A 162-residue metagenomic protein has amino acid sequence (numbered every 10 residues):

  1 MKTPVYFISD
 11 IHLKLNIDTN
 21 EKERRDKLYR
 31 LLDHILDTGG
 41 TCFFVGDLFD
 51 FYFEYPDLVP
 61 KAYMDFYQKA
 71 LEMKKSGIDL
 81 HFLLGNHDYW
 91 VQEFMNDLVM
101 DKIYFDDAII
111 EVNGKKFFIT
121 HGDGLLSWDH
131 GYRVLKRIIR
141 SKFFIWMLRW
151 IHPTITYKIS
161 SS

Functional and structural regions predicted by a protein language model:
K2-P4, I8, L13-V112: Core catalytic region of metal-dependent phosphoesterases/phosphodiesterases, especially metallo-beta-lactamase-like
F7, K116-T120, S127: Short hydrophobic-aromatic micro-motifs
G122-S162: Active-site-proximal loop/helix segment associated with metal-binding centers of metalloenzymes
